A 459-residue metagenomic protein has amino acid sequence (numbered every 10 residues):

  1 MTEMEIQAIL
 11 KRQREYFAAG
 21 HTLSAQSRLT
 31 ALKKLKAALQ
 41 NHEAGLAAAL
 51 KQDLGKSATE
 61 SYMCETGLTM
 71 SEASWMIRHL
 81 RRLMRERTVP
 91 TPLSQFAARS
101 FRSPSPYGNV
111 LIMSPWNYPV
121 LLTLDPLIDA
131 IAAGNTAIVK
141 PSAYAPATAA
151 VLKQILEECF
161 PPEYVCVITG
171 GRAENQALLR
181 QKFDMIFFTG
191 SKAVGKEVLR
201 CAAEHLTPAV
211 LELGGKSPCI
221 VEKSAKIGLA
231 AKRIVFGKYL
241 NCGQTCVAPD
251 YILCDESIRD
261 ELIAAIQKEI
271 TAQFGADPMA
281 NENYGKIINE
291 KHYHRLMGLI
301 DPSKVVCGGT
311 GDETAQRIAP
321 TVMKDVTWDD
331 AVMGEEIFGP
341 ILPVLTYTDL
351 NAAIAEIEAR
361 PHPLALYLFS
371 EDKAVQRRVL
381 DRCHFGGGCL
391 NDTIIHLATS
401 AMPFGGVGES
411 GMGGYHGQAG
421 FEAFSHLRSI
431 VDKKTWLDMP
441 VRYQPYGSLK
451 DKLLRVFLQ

Functional and structural regions predicted by a protein language model:
M1-F101: N-terminal Rossmann-like NAD(P)+-binding subdomain of aldehyde/semialdehyde dehydrogenases
I6, A25, E43, I227 (+3 more regions): Residues at or immediately preceding the N-termini of alpha-helices
H21, K36-L39, E43, L54 (+12 more regions): Structural signal for hydrophobic packing residues in well-ordered secondary-structure cores of soluble enzyme domains
S24, I220, T271, R317-Q459: Conserved C-terminal structural/oligomerization subdomain of aldehyde/semialdehyde dehydrogenase
R28, A73, G134, V165 (+7 more regions): Residue-level signal for inorganic ion chemistry
L93-L229, Q267: Rossmann-like NAD(P) dinucleotide-binding subdomain of oxidoreductase/dehydrogenase enzymes
F160, A193-W328, L390, K452 (+1 more regions): ALDH superfamily catalytic-core signature
R180, L213-G214, T245-V247, A280-N281 (+2 more regions): Short glycine-enriched loop/turn motifs at secondary-structure junctions
